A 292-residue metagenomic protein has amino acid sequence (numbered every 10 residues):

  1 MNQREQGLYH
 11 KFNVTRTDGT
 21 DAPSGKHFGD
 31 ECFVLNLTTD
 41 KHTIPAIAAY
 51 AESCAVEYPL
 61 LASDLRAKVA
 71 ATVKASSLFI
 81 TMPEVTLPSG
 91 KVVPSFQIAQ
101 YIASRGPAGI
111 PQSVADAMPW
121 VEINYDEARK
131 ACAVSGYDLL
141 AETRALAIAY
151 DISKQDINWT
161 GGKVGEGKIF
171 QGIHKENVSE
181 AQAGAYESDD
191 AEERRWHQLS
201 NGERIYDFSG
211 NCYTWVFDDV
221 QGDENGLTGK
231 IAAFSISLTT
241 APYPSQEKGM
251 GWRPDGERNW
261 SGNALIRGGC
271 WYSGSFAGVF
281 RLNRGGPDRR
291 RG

Functional and structural regions predicted by a protein language model:
M1-C54, L60-T72: Polar/charged low-complexity regulatory segments
F28, V93, R291-G292: Short, solvent-exposed loop/turn segments at the edges of secondary structure
C32, F79, G90, S95 (+2 more regions): A residue-level signal for beta-strand positions that form part of recognition/binding surfaces within mature
N36-T38, P83-V85, A99-Y101, D218 (+2 more regions): Structured loops at beta-to-helix junctions and adjacent beta-edge loops in soluble globular domains
A55, A149-S153, I157, T214-Q221: Hydrophobic/aromatic-lined pockets within catalytic cores
K74-S76: Non-catalytic propeptide/linker segments at domain boundaries
T81-F208: Short aromatic-cysteine micro-motif
K175-A185, I205-N225, G229-G292: C-terminal, surface-exposed recognition/capping segments
